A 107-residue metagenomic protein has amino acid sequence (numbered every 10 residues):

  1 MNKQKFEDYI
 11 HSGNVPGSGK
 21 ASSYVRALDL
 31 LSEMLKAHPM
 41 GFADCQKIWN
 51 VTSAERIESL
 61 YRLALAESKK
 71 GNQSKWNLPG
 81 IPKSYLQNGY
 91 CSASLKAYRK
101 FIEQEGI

Functional and structural regions predicted by a protein language model:
M1-Y24: Short terminal alpha-helical segments
P16-E105: Non-catalytic DNA-binding core/recognition domains of DNA-processing enzymes
